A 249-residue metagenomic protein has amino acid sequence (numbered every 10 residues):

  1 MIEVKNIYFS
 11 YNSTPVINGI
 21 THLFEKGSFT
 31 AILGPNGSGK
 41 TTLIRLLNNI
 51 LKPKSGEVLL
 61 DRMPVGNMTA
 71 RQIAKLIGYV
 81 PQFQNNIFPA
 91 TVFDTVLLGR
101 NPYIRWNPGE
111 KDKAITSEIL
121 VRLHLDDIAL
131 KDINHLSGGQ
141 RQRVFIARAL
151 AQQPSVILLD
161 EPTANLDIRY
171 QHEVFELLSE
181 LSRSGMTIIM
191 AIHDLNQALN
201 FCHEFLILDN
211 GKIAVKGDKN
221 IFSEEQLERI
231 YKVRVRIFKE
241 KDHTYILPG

Functional and structural regions predicted by a protein language model:
L33-P35: The feature captures the beta-strand-to-loop junction immediately N-terminal to the Walker
N48: Helix-to-loop junction immediately C-terminal to a conserved catalytic motif
G56-P64, I73: Conserved ABC transporter NBD signature motif
K111-I128: Conserved ABC ATPase "signature" region
D132-L136, Q140: Conserved ABC ATPase signature
I157-E161: Catalytic Walker B motif of ABC-type/P-loop ATPase nucleotide-binding domains
I230-G249: ABC ATPase nucleotide-binding domains
